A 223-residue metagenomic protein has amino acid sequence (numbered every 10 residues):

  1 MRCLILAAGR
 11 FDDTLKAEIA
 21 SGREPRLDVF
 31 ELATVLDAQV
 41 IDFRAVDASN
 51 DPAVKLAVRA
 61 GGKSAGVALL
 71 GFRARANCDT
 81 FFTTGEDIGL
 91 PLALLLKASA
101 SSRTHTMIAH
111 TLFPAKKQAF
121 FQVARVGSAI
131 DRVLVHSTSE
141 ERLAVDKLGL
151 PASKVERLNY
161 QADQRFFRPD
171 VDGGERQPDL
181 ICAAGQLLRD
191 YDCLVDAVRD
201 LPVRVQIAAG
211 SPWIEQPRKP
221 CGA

Functional and structural regions predicted by a protein language model:
M1-D47, A76, R199-D200: N-terminal subdomain of nucleotide-sugar transferases
F43-G66, F82: A short, charged, and often flexible helix/loop element on the N-terminal side of the glycosyltransferase catalytic
V67-G89, T106: Short N-terminal targeting/anchoring amphipathic segment
R103-A119: A short, histidine- and acid-enriched strand-loop-helix "catalytic/donor-clamping" loop that lines the nucleotide-sugar
D131-K154, A162-Q164: A short, active-site helix/loop in glycosyltransferases that binds the activated sugar's phosphate group
A162-P178, D192-V195, Q216-K219: Acidic anion/phosphate-binding donor-loop and adjacent secondary structure in glycosyltransferase catalytic cores
G173-R189, L194-Q206: Conserved donor-binding/catalytic core segment of Leloir-type glycosyltransferases
I207-S211, E215-A223: Nucleotide-activated donor-binding/catalytic signature segment of Leloir-type glycosyltransferases, i.e., the conserved
